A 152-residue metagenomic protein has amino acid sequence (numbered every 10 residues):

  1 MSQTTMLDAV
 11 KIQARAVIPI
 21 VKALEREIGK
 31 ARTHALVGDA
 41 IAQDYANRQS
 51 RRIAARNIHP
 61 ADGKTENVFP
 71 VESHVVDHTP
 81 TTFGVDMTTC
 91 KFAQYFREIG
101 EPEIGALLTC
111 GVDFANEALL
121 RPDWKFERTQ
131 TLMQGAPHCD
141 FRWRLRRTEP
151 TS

Functional and structural regions predicted by a protein language model:
M1-F83, K91-T109, F114, L119 (+2 more regions): N-terminal accessory segment detector
